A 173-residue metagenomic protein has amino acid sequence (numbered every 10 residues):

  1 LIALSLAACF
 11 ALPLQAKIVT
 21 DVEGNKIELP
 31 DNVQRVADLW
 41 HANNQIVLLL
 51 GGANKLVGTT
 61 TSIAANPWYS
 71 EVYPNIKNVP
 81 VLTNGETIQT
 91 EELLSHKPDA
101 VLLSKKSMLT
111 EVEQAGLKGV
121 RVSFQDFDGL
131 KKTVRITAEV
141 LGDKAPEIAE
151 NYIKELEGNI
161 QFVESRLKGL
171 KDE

Functional and structural regions predicted by a protein language model:
L1-I2, V140: N-terminal export leaders
I2-A11: Bacterial N-terminal signal peptides
L12-A16: Bacterial Sec-dependent signal peptides at the C-terminal "C-region" and cleavage site
K17-V19, K26, L109-E173: Extracytoplasmic substrate-binding proteins
D21-K26, H41-N43: Short polar catalytic/cofactor-binding loops
E28-P30: Core beta-strand elements of the Rossmann-like FAD/NAD(P) dinucleotide-binding domain in flavoenzyme oxidoreductases
V33-A37, K55, K118, E173: Residues that mark the start of a beta-strand
A37-H96, A100, K105: A short, structured surface patch at a secondary-structure boundary
